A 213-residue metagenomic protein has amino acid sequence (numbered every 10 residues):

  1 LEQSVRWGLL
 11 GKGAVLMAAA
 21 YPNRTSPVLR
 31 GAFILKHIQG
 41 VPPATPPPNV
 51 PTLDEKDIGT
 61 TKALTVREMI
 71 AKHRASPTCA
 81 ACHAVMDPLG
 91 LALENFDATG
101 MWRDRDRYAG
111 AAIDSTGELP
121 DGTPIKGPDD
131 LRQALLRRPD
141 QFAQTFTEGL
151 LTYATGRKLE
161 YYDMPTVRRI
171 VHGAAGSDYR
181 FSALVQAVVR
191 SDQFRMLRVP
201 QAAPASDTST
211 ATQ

Functional and structural regions predicted by a protein language model:
L1-D140, Q144-T147, L151-T152, M164-A175 (+1 more regions): Active-site substrate-binding loop specific to GH73 endo-beta-N-acetylglucosaminidase modules in bacterial autolysins
A154-K158: Core structural elements
S177-S182: Loop/turn elements at helix/coil->beta-strand transitions in domains of secreted/extracellular proteins
